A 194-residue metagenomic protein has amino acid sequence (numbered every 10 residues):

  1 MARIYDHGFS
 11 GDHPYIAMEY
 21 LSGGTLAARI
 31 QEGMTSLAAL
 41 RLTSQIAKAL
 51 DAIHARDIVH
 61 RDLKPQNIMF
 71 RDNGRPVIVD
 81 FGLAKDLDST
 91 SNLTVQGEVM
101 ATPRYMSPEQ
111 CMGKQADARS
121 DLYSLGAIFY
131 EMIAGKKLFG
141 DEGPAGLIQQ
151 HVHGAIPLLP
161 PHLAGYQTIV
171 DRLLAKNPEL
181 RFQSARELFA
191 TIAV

Functional and structural regions predicted by a protein language model:
H7: Activation-segment/catalytic-loop signature of the eukaryotic protein kinase fold
G11-T25, R29, G33: Conserved short submotifs of the Hanks-type protein kinase catalytic core that shape the nucleotide-binding pocket
L42-T43: Activation segment signature within eukaryotic-like protein kinase domains
K48-I58: Protein kinase catalytic-loop region centered on the HRD/HxD motif
R61: Residue immediately N-terminal to the catalytic "proton-acceptor" Asp in the protein kinase catalytic loop
Q66-N67, V79: Conserved protein-kinase catalytic-loop position immediately C-terminal to the HRD catalytic Asp
M69, R104-V194: C-terminal lobe helix-coil module of Hanks-type protein kinase domains
N73-P108, M112: Activation segment of protein kinases
